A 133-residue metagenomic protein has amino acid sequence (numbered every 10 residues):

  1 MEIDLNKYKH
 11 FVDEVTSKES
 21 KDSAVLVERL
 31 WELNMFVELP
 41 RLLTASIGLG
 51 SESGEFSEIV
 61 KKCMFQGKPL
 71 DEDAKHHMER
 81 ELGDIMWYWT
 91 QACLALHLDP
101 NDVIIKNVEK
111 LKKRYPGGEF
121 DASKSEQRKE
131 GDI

Functional and structural regions predicted by a protein language model:
M1-L82, M86-I133: Flexible "arm" and connector segments at domain edges
